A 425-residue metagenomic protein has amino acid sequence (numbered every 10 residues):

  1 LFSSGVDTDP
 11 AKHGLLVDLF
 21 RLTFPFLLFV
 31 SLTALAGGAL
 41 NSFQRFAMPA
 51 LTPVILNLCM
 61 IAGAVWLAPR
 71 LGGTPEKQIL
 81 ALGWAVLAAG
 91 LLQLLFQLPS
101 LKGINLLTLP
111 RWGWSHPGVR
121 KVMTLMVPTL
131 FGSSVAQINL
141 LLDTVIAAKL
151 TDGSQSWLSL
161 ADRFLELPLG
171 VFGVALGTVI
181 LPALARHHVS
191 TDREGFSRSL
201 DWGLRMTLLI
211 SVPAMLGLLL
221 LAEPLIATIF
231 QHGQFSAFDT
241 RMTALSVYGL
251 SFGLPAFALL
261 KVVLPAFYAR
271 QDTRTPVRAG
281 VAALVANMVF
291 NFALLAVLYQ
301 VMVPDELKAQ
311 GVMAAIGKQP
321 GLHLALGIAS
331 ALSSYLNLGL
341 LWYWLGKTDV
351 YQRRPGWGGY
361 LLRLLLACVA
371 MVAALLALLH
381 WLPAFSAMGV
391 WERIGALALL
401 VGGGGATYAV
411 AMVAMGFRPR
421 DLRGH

Functional and structural regions predicted by a protein language model:
L1-H425: Membrane-embedded alpha-helical bundles of multi-pass transporters/translocases, especially carrier/permease families
